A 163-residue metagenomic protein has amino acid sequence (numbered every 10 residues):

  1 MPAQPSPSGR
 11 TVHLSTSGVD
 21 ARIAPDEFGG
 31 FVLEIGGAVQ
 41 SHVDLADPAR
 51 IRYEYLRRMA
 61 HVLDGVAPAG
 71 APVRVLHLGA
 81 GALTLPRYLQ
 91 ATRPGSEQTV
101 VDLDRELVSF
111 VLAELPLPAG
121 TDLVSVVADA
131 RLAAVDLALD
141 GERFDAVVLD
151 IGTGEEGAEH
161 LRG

Functional and structural regions predicted by a protein language model:
M1-A69, A91: Rossmann-like AdoMet
E27, A46-G163: The AdoMet/dcAdoMet-binding core of the Class I SAM-like
